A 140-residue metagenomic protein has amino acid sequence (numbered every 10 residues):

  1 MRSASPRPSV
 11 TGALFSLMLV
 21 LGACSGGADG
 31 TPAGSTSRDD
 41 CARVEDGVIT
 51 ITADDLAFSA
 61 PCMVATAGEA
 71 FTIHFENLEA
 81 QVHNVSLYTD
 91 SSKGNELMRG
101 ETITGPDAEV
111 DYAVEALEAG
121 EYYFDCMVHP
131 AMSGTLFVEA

Functional and structural regions predicted by a protein language model:
R2-L14: Bacterial N-terminal signal peptides that target proteins for export
V20-A23: C-terminal motif of bacterial Sec signal peptides marking the signal peptidase cleavage site
S25-A28, R43, A57, T104-A140: Extracellular/periplasmic metallocenter environments
G26-D39: Bacterial Sec signal peptide processing site at the extreme N-terminus
C41-A70: N-terminal edge beta-strand
D55, F75-N77, V128: Non-cytosolic beta-sheet module surface loops
P61-Q81, V85-S86, V110-F124: Beta-strand cores of secreted/periplasmic/IMS beta-sandwich domains, seen most often in copper-related folds
A80-P106: Histidine- and aromatic-enriched segments that form or immediately flank copper-ligand environments
